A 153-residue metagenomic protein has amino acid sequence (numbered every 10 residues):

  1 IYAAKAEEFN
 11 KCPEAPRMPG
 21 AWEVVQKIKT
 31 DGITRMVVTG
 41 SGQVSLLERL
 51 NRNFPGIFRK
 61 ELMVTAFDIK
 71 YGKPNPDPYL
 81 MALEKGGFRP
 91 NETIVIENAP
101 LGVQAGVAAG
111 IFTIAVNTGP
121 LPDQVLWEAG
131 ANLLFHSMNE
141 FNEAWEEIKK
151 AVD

Functional and structural regions predicted by a protein language model:
I1-Q26, D31-I33: Metal-dependent phosphoesterase signature
W22, Q26, G42-D153: Asp-based, Mg2+/Mn2+-dependent phosphohydrolase catalytic module
